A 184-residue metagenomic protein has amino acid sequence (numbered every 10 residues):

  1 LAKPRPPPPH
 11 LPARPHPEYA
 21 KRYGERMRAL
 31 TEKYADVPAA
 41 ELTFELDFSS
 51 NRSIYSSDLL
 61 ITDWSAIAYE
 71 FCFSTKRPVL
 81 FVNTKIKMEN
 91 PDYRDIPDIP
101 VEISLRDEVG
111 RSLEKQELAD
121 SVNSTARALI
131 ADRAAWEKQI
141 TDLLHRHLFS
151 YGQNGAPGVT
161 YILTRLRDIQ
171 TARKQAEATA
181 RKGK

Functional and structural regions predicted by a protein language model:
L1-F44: Catalytic donor nucleotide-activated moiety binding site of glycosyltransferases and closely related
P6-P8, I54-S56, S74-K76: Short, well-ordered loop/turn elements at secondary-structure boundaries
A13, T62, F81: Redox-cofactor binding/interface segments in oxidoreductases and associated redox assembly factors
T31-K33, A66-H147: Catalytic binding pocket for nucleotide-activated donors in carbohydrate/polymer assembly enzymes
D47-S57: Short acidic alpha-helix that forms the nucleotide-activated donor recognition element in Leloir-type transferases
Y55-A68: Acidic donor-binding loop of glycosyltransferase active sites
Y151-K184: C-terminal alpha-helical cap of glycosyltransferases
